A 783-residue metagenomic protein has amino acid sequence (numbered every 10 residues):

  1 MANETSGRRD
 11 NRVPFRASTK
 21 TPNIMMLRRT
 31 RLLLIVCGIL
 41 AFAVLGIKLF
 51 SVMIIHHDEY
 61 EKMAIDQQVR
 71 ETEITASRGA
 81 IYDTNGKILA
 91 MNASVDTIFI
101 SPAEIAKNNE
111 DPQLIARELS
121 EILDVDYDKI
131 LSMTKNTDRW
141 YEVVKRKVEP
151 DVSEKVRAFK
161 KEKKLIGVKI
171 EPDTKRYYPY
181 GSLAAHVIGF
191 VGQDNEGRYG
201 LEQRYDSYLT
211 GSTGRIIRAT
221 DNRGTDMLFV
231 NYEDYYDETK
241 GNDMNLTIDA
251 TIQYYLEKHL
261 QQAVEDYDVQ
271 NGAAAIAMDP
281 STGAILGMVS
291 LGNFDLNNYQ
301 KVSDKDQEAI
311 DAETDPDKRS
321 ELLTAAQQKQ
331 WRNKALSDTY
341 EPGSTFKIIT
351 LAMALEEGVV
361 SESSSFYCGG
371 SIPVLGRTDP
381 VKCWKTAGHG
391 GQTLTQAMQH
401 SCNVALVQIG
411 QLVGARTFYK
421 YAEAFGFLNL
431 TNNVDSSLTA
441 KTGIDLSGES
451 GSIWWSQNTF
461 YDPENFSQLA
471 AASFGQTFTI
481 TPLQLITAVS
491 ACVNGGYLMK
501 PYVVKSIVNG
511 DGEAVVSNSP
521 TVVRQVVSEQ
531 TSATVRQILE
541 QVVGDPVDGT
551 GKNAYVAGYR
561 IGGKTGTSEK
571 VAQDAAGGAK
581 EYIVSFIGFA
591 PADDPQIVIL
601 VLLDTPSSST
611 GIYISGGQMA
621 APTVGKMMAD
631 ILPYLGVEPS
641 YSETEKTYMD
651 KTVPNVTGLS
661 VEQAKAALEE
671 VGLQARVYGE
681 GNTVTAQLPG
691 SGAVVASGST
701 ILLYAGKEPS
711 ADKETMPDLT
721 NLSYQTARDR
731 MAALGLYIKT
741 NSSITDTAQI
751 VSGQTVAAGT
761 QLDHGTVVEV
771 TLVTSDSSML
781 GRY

Functional and structural regions predicted by a protein language model:
M1-I310, T339, R416-A424, V556 (+6 more regions): Periplasmic/cell-envelope proteins involved in peptidoglycan metabolism and beta-lactam response
T5-R12, A90, D96, R223-Y235 (+3 more regions): Beta-lactam-recognizing serine transpeptidase/beta-lactamase-like catalytic domain environment
V69, I74-S77, T84, N92-V95 (+27 more regions): Extracytoplasmic
A76, A106-Q113, R146-P150, N195-Y199 (+14 more regions): Soluble non-cytosolic domains of exported or imported proteins
A93, I100-P102, P172, G189-G192 (+6 more regions): Flexible glycine-/small-residue-rich
K129-R139, K175, V269-T282, Y367-S371 (+5 more regions): Acidic/histidine-enriched alpha-helical segments
Q262-D266, T324, Q541-G544, P633 (+1 more regions): Conserved helix-loop functional segments at active or binding sites
S456, N518, G558, G562 (+2 more regions): Ligand-recognition elements built from short beta-strands and adjacent flexible loops
